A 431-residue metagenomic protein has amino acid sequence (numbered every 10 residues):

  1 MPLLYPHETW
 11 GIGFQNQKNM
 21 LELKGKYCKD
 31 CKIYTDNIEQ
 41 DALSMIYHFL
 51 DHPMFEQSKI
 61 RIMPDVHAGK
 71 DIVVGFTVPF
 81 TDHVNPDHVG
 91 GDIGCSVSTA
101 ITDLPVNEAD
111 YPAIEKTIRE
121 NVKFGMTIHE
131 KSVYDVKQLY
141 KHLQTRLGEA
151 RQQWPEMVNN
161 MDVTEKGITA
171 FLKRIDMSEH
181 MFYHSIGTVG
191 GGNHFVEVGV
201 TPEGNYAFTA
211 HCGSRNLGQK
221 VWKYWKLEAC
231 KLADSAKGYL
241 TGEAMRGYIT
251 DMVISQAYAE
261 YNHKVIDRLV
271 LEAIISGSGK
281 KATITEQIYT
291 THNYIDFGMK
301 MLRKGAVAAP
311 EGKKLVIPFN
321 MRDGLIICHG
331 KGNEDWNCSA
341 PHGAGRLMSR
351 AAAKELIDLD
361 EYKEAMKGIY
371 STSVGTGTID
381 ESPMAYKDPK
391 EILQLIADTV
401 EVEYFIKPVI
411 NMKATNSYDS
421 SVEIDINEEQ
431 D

Functional and structural regions predicted by a protein language model:
Y5-H7, N16: Intrinsic-disorder-associated, low-complexity terminal segments enriched in Asp/Asn/His/Tyr and depleted of Lys/Arg
N19-K59, F80-H88, I93-E203, Q219-E334 (+2 more regions): Glycine-rich, flexible loop motifs
K70-I72: Glycine-rich N-terminal segment of FAD-binding domains in flavoprotein oxidoreductases, spanning the beta-loop-helix
A340: Glycine-rich, small/acidic residue-mixed loop/short-helix segments
